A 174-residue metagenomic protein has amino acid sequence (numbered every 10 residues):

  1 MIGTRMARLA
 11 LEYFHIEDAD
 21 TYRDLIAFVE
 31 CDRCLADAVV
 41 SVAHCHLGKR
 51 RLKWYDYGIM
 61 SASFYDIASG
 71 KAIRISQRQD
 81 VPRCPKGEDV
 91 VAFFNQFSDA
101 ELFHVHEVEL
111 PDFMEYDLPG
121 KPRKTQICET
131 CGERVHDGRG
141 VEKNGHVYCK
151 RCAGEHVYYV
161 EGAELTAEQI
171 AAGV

Functional and structural regions predicted by a protein language model:
M1-A10: Conserved phosphate/anionic-ligand binding catalytic regions in large, soluble enzymes, centered on
R23-Y57, S61: A structural-propensity feature for long, helix-poor, extended segments
R50-R83: C-terminal edge-of-domain segments
F103-Y116, T130-V135: Short Cys/His-rich Zn2+-coordinating modules
F113-T125, G138-K143: Short, flexible, mixed-charge glycine/proline-rich loop motifs that serve as phosphate/nucleic-acid-contacting
C128-G132, C149-C152: Short cysteine-rich clusters marking metal-coordination/redox-active sites
D137-G138, Y158-Y159: Short, non-ligating residues that shape and space the ligands of small metal-coordination modules and catalytic
E142-E155: Cysteine-rich micro-motifs
